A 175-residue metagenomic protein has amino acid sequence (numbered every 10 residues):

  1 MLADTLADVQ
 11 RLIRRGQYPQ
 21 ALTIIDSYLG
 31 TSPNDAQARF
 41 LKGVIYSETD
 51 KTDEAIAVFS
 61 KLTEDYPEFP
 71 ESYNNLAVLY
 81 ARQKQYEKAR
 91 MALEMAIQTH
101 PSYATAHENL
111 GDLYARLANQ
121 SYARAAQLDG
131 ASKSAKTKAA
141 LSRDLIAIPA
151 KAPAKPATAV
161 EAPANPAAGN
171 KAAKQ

Functional and structural regions predicted by a protein language model:
L2, A36-Q37, P70-E71, A104 (+1 more regions): Helix-start (N-cap) detector for alpha-helical repeat units in TPR-like alpha-solenoids, especially tetratricopeptide
I13, Y46-S47, E64, N74 (+3 more regions): Position-specific recognition of the canonical hydrophobic site in helix A of tetratricopeptide repeat
R14-R15, E48-T49, R82-Q83, R116 (+1 more regions): Register position in tetratricopeptide repeats
